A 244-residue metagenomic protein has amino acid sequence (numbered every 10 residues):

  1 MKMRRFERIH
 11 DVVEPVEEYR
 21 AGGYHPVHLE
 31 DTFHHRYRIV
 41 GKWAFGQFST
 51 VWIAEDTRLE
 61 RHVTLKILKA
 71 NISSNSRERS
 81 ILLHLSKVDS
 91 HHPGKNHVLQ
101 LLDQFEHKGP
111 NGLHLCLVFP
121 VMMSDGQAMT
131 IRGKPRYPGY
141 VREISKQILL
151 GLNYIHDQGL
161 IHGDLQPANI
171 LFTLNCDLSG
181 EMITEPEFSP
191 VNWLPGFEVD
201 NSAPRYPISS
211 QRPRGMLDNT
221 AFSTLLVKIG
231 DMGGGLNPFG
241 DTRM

Functional and structural regions predicted by a protein language model:
M1-M244: Intrinsically disordered, low-complexity regulatory segments of kinases
